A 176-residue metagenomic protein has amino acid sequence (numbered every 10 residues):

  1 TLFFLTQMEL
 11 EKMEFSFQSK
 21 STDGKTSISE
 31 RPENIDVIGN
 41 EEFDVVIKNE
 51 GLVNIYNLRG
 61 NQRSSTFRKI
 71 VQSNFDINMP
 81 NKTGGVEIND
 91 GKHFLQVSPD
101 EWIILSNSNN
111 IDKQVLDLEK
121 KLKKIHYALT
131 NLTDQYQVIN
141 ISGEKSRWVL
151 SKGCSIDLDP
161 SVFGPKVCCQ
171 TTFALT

Functional and structural regions predicted by a protein language model:
T1-T176: Basic, glycine/lysine-rich polyanion-binding surfaces/domains
